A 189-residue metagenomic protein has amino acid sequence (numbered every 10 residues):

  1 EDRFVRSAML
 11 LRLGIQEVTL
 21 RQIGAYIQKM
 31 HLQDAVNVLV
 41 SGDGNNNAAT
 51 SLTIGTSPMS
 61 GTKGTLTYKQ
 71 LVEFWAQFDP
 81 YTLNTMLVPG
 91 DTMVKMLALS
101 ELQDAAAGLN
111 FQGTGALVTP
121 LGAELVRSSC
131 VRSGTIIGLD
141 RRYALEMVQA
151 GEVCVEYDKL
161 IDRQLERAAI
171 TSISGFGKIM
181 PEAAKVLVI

Functional and structural regions predicted by a protein language model:
E1-Q77, L187-I189: Alpha-helical scaffold segments that mediate packing/assembly in large oligomeric complexes
E1-S7, M86-T92, G122, D140 (+1 more regions): Helix N-cap / beta->alpha transition motif
E1-V5, L32, V36-V38, T50 (+5 more regions): Generic hydrophobic/packing signal
S51-L121: A contiguous, surface-oriented mixed alpha/beta subdomain in the mid-to-C-terminal portion of proteins that forms
A98-I189: Sequence/fold signature of self-assembling virion shell proteins
